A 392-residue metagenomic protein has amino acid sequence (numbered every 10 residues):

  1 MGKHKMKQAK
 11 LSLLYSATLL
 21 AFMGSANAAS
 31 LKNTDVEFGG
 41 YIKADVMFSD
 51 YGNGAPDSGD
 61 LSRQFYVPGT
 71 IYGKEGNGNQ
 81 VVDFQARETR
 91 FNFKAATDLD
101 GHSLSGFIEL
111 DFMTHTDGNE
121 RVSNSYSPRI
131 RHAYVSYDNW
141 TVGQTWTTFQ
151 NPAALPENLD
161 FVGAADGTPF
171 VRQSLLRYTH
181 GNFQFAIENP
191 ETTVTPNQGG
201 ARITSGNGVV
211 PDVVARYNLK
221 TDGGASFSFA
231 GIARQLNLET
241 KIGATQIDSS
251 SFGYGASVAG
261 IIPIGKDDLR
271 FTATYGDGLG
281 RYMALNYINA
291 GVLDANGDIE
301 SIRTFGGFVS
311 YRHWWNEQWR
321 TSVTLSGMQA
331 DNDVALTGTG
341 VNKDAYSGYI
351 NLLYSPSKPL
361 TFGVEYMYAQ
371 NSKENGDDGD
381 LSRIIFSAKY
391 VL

Functional and structural regions predicted by a protein language model:
G2-A29: Gram-negative bacterial Sec-dependent N-terminal signal peptides
A29-G59, P68, Y72-V194, V209-V210 (+3 more regions): Outer membrane beta-barrel
G40, G106-I108, W140-Q144, F185-I187 (+7 more regions): Membrane-embedded beta-strand positions of outer-membrane beta-barrel proteins
S49, D98, M113-G118, T147-N151 (+7 more regions): Sequence/structural signature of outer-membrane beta-barrel proteins
Q80-D83, V122-S127, A164-F170, A201-V210 (+5 more regions): Replace "Gram-negative outer membrane beta-barrel proteins" with "bacterial and organellar outer membrane beta-barrel
T89, F93-E109, R216-K241, W319-T324 (+2 more regions): Surface-exposed extracellular loop regions of Gram-negative outer-membrane beta-barrel proteins
D222-N342: Detector for outer-membrane/organellar transmembrane beta-barrel domains, recognizing the amphipathic beta-strand
I262, Y354-P356, D380-L392: Outer-membrane beta-barrel "beta-signal"
